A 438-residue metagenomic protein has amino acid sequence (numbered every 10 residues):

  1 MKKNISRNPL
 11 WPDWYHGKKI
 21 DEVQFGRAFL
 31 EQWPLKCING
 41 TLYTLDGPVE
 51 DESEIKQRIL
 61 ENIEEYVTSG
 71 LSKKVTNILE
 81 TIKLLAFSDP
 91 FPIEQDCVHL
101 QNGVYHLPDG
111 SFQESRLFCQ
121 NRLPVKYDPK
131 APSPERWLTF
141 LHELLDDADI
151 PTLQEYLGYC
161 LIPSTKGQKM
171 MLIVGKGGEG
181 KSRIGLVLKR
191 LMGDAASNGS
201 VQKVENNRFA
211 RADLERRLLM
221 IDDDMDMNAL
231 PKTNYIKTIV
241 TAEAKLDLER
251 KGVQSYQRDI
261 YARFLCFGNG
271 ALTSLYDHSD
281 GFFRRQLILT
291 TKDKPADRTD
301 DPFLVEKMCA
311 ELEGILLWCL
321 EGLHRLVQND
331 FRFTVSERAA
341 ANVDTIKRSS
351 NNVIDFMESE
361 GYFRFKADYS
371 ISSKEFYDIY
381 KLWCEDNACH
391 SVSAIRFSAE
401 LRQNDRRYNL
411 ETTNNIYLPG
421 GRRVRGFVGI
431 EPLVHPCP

Functional and structural regions predicted by a protein language model:
M1-I38, E64-P438: Feature primarily recognizes SF3-like P-loop helicase cores of small DNA viruses
M1-K3, I38-Y66: Modules that initiate DNA replication and primer synthesis
